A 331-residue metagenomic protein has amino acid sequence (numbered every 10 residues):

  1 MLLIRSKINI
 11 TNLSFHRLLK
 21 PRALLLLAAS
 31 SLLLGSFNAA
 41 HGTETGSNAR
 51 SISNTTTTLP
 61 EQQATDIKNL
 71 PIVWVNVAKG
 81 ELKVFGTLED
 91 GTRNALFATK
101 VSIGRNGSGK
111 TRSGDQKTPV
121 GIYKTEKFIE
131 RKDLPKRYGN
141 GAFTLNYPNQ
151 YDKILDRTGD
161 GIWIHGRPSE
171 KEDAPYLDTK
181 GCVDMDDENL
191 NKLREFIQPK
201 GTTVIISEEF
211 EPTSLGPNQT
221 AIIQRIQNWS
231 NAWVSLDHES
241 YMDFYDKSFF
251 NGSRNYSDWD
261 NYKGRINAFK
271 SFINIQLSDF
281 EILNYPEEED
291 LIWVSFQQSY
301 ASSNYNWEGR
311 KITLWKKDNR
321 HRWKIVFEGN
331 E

Functional and structural regions predicted by a protein language model:
M1-L18: N-terminal secretory signal peptides that target proteins for export/translocation
A23-G35: Bacterial N-terminal signal peptides
T55-P71, V101-G114, Y123-F128: N-terminal post-signal-peptidase region of extra-cytosolic proteins
D115-V120, I129-Q227: Exported/periplasmic cell-wall-interacting domains
K117, G264-I312: Surface-exposed, charged secondary-structure patches
N218-D237, F244: Short, aromatic-enriched amphipathic alpha-helices that serve as compact interaction elements
H238, M242-R254: Short, solvent-exposed secondary-structure junction/capping segments
W307-E331: Short beta-strand edge/turn micro-motifs at domain boundaries
